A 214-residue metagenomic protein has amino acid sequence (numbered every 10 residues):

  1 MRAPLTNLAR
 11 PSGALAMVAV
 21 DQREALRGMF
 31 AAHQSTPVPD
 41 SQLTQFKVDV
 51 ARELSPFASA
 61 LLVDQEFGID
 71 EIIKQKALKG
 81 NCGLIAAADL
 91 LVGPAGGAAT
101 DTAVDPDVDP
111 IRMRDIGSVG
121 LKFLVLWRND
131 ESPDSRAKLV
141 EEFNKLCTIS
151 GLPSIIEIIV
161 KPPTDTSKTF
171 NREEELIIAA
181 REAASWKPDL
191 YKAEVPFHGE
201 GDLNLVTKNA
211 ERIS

Functional and structural regions predicted by a protein language model:
M1-V119, L124-N129, K187: Alpha/beta catalytic barrel-like cores
V18, E157, Y191: Conserved, mostly hydrophobic/aromatic
L26, P163-D165, G199-L203: Short acidic/glycine-rich loop or secondary-structure boundary segments that cap or lie
Q34-Q42, D101, D105, E131-L139 (+2 more regions): Alpha-helix N-cap and loop-to-helix initiation/capping positions
E53-L54, M113, F143, C147 (+2 more regions): Generic structural signal for hydrophobic
A60-Q65, L121-S135, N171, E175-L205: Catalytic beta/alpha-barrel core
F67-Q75, R128-G151, H198-I213: Active-site-adjacent beta->alpha loops and helix N-cap segments on the catalytic face of soluble alpha/beta enzymes
F143-T166: Hydrophobic, aromatic-enriched interface-forming segments
